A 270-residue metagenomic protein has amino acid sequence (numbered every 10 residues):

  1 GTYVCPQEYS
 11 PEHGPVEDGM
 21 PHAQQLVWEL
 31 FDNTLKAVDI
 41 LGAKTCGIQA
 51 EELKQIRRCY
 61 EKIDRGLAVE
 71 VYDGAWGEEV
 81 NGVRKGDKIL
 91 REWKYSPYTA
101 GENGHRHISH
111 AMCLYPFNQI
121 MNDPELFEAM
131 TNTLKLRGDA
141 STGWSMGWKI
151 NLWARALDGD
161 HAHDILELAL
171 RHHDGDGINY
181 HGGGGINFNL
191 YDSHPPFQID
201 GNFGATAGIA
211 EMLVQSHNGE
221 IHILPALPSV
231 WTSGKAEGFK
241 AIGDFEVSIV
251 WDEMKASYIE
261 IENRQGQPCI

Functional and structural regions predicted by a protein language model:
G1-H22: Aromatic- and carboxylate-enriched substrate-binding clefts and catalytic-loop regions of carbohydrate-active enzymes
T2, D18, G104-R106, L213-V214 (+2 more regions): A general structural signal for short secondary-structure junctions and capping/turn motifs
Y3-C5, I221-I223, K255-N263: Short, well-ordered strand-loop elements centered on a beta-strand within folded domains, enriched for acidic residues
E8, L53-E61, L224-W231: A glycine-rich phosphate-binding loop feature that marks nucleotide/adenosyl-phosphate handling sites
P11-G14, D158-G159, H172, V230-T232 (+1 more regions): Flexible loop/turn segments at secondary-structure boundaries
M20-E220: Active-site core of glycosidic bond-cleaving carbohydrate-active enzymes
I186-N187, H217-S248: Glycan-recognition and catalytic regions of carbohydrate-active enzymes
D244-C269: Carbohydrate-binding surface patches
